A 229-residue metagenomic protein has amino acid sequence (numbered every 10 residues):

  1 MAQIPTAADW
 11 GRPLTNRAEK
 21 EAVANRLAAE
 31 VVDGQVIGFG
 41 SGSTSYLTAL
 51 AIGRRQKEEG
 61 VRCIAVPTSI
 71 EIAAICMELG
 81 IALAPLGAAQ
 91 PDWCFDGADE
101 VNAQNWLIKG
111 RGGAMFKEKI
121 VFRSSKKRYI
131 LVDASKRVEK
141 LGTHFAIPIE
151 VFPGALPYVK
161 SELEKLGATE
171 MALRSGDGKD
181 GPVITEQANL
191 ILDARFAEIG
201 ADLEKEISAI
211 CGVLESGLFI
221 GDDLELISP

Functional and structural regions predicted by a protein language model:
A2-G11, T15-A22, I70-P229: Conserved phosphate- and dinucleotide-binding cores of soluble alpha/beta proteins, encompassing both enzyme active
R12, E59-G60: Glycine-rich tight-turn/loop motif centered on a GG-T
E21, N25, Y46, L50: Residues forming the Rossmann-fold NAD(P)(H) cofactor-binding site
R26-E30, L79: Short alpha-helical scaffold segments that flank and stabilize functional sites
E30-V36: Short helix-loop-beta connector
G38-T44, T48, T68: Glycine-rich beta-strand-to-loop/alpha-helix junction loops that act as flexible
I52-K57: Active-site catalytic pocket residues across diverse enzymes, especially alpha/beta-hydrolases
R62-I64: Glycine-rich phosphate/diphosphate-binding loop of Rossmann-like nucleotide-binding domains
